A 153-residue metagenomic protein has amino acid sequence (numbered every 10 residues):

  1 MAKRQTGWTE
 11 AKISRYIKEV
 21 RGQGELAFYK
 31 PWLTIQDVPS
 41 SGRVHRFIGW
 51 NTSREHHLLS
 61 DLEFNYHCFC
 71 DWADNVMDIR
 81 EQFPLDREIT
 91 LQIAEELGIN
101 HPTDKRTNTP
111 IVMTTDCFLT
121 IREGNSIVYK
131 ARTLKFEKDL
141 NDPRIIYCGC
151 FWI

Functional and structural regions predicted by a protein language model:
M1-I153: Electrostatic, structured charged patches in enzyme active sites and in nucleic-acid/phosphate-binding
